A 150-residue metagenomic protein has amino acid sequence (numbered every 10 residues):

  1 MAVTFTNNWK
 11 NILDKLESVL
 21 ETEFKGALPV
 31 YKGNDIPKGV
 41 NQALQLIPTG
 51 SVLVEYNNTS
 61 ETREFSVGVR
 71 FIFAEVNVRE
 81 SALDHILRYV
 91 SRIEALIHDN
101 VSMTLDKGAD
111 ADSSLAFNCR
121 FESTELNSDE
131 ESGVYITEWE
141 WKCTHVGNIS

Functional and structural regions predicted by a protein language model:
M1-D35, G50-S150: Charged, amphipathic alpha-helical segments and their flanking helix caps
G39-G50: Charged, often glycine-rich, active-site loop that binds/positions anionic groups
